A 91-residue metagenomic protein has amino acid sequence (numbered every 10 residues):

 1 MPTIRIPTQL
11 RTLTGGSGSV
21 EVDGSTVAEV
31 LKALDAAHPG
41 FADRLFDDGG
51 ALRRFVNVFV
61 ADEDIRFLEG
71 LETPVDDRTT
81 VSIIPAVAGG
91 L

Functional and structural regions predicted by a protein language model:
M1-L91: Ubiquitin-like/PB1-type beta-grasp interaction modules and other compact soluble beta-rich domains
